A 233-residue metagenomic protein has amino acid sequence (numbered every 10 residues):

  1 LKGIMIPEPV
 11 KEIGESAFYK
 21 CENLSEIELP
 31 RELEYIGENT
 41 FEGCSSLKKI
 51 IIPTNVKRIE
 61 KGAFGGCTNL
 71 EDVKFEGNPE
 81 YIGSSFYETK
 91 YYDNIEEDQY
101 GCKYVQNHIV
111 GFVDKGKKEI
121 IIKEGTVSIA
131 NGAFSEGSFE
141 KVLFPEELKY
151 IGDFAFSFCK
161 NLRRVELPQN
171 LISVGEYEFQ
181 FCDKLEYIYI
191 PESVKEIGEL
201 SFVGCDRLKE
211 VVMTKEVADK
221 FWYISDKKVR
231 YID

Functional and structural regions predicted by a protein language model:
L1-E12, E22-Y35, S45-R58, T68-Y81 (+7 more regions): Structural signature of tandem-repeat unit edges
G14-Y19, G37-E42, E60-G65, S84-S85 (+5 more regions): Consensus positions within tandem repeat domains that build extended binding/scaffold surfaces
V203, W222-S225: A structural signal for leucine-rich repeat
